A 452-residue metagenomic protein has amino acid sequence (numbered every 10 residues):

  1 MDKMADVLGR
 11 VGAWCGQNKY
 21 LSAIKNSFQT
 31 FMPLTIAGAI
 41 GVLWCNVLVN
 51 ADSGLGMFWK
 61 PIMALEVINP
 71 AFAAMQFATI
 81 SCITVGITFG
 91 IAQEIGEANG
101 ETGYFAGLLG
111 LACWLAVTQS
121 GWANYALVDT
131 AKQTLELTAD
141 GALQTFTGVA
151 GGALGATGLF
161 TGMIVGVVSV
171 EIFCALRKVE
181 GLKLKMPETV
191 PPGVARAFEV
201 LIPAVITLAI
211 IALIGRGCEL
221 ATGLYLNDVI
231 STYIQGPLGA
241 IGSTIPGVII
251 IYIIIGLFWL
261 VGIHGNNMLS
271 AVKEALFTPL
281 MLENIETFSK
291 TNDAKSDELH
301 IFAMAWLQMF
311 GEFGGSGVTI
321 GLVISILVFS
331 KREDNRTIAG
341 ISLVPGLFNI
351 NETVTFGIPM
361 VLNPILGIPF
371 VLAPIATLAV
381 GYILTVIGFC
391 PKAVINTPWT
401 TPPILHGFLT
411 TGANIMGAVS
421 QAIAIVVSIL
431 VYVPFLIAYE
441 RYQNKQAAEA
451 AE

Functional and structural regions predicted by a protein language model:
M1-C15, N50, G54-E66, T138 (+4 more regions): Transmembrane alpha-helical segments and their short flanking loops that form helix-hairpins/helix-helix interfaces
A5-F28, L65-N69, M186-R196, T353-T355: Cytosolic juxtamembrane amphipathic/interface segments immediately preceding and feeding into a transmembrane helix
Q17-K183, V361: Early transmembrane hairpin of solute transport permeases
A37, I80, T84, T88 (+27 more regions): Alpha-helical transmembrane segments in multi-pass membrane proteins
A39-A64, A123-E136, C218-P237, H264-L280 (+1 more regions): Interfacial/capping segments of alpha-helical transmembrane domains
P70-I87, L154-T161, I241-V261, S296-G317 (+1 more regions): Hydrophobic alpha-helical transmembrane segments
M186-F198, Y233-L238, G357-P359, P364-I365: Membrane-interface segments at loop-to-transmembrane junctions
G215-R216, L220-S330: Membrane-embedded translocation segments of transport machinery
